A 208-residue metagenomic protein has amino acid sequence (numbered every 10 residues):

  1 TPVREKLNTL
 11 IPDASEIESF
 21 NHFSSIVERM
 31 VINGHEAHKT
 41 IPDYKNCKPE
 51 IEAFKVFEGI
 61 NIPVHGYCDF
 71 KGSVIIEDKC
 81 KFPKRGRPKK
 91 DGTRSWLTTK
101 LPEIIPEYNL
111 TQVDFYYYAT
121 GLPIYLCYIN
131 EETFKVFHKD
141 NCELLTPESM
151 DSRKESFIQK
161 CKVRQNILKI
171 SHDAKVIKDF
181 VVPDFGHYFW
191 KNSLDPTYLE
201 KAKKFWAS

Functional and structural regions predicted by a protein language model:
T1-C68, S73: Metal-dependent nuclease catalytic cores that hydrolyze phosphodiester bonds in DNA/RNA, characterized by
A14, E103, L144, E148: Charge-dense, low-complexity intrinsically disordered segments
I26, K89, T93-P106, E143: Short histidine-centered catalytic/ligand-binding loop motif
N33, Y108, Q159: Soluble or luminal CAZymes and related metallo-dependent hydrolases
K39-P42, L101-E131: Metal-dependent nuclease catalytic cores in nucleic-acid-processing enzymes, especially RNase H-like/related
I51-K55, D78-C80, Y128-N130: Short, structured patches in soluble enzyme cores that scaffold and shape functional sites
G66-T99, Y116: Conserved catalytic cores of phosphodiester-cleaving nucleases, focusing on short active-site segments
Y118-S208: Metal-dependent nuclease catalytic regions and adjoining charged, substrate-binding loops involved in nucleic-acid end
